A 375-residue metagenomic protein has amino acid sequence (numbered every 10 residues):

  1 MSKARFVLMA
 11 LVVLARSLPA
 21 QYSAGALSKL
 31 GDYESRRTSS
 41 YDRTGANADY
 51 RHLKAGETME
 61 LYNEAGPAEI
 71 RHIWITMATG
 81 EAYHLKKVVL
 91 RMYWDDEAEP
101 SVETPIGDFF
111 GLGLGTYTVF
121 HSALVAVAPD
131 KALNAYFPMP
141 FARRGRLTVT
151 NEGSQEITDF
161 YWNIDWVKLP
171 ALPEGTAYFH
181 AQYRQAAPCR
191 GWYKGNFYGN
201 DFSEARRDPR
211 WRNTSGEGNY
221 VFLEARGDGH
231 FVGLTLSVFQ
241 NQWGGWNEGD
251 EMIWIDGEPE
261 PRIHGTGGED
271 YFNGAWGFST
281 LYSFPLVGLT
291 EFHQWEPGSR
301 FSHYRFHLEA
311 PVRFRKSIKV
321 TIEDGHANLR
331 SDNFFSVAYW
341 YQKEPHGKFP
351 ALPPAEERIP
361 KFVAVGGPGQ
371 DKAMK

Functional and structural regions predicted by a protein language model:
M1-V7: Bacterial N-terminal signal peptides that target proteins for export
L8-L14: A broad helix-preferring feature
R16-A20: Sec/Tat signal peptide C-region and signal peptidase I cleavage site
Q21-K375: Beta-strand-centric surfaces of beta-sandwich/beta-rich domains
